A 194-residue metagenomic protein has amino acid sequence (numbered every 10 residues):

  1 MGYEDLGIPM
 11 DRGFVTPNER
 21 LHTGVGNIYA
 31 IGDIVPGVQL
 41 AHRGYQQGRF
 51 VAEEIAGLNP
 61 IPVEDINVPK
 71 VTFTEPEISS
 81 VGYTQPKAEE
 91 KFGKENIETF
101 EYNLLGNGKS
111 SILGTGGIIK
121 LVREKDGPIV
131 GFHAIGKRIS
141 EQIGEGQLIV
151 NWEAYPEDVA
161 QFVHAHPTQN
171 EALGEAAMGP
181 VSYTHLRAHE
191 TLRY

Functional and structural regions predicted by a protein language model:
M1-G57, E145: FAD-site-proximal beta/loop scaffold in flavoenzymes
I8, I34, V68, L104 (+2 more regions): Hydrophobic pocket-lining residues within nucleotide cofactor-binding pockets
P9-D11, L58-P69, E95-F100: A short alpha-helix-loop-beta-strand transition element characteristic of N-terminal alpha/beta dinucleotide-binding
V15-P17, A56-L58, T84, L105-G108: Glycine-rich, charged/polar anion/phosphate-binding loops that engage phosphate groups from diverse ligands
T23, N27, E64-I66, K125-D126: Short, flexible turn/loop "capping" segments at secondary-structure junctions
I31-P86, E171-A177, V181-S182: A conserved FAD-binding loop/helix module that cradles the flavin
F73-R187: Flexible, glycine-rich terminal cap/loop adjacent to redox cofactors in electron-transfer oxidoreductases
A188-Y194: A short, hydrophobic C-terminal helix/tail in secreted or cell-surface proteins
